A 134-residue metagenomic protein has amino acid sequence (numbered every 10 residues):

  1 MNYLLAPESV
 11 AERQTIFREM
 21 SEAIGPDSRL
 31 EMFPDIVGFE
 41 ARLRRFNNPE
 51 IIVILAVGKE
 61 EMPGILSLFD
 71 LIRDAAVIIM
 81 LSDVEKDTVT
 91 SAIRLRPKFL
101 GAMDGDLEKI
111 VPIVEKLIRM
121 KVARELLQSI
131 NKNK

Functional and structural regions predicted by a protein language model:
L5-A11, F33-I36, V53-K59, M80-D83 (+1 more regions): Structural motif
V10-P34: Two-component/phosphorelay signaling modules centered on CheY-like receiver
Q14, G38-L71, E85: Conserved phosphotransfer microenvironments
S21, M62-A76, K121-V122: Surface-exposed amphipathic alpha-helices with a cationic face
D74-K86: A short, hydrophobic beta-strand element within the central beta-sheet of small alpha/beta folds
V84-F99: Alpha4 helix (beta4-alpha4-beta5 surface) of REC/receiver domains from two-component response regulators
G105-V114: C-terminal output helix
V122-K134: CheY-like receiver
